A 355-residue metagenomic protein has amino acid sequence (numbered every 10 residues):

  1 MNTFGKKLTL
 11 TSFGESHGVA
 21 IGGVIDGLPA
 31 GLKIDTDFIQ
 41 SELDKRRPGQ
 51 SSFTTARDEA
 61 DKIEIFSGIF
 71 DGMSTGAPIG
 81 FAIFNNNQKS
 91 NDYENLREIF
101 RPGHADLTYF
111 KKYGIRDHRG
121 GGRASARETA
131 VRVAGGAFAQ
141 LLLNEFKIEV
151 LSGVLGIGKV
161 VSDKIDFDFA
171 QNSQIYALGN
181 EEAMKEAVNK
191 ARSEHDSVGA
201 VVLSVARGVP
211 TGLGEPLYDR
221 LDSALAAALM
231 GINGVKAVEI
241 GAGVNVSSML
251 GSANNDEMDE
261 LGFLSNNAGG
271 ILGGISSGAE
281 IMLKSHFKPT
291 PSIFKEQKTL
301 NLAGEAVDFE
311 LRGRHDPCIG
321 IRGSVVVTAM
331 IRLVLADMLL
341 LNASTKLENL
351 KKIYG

Functional and structural regions predicted by a protein language model:
M1-R57: N-terminal, positively charged regions that mediate nucleic acid binding
T9-G14, R116-E128, T211-E215, A268-I271 (+1 more regions): A short glycine/serine-rich beta->alpha loop
F13-V19, H195-A306: Glycine-rich anion/phosphate-binding loop at the beta-strand->alpha-helix junction
V19-G31, R127-I148, S152, D219 (+3 more regions): Alpha-helical support elements that line or immediately flank enzyme active sites and cofactor-binding pockets
L43-P102, D106: Glycine-rich, N-terminal phosphate-binding loop and its surrounding beta-alpha-beta segment
R97-R123, Q297-P317: Short acidic, glycine/tyrosine-flanked loop/strand segments centered on an H-E-D-like triad
K112-L217: Glycine-rich, mobile lid/loop segments that gate access to catalytic sites or pores
S292-G355: Internal helix-turn-beta structural module
